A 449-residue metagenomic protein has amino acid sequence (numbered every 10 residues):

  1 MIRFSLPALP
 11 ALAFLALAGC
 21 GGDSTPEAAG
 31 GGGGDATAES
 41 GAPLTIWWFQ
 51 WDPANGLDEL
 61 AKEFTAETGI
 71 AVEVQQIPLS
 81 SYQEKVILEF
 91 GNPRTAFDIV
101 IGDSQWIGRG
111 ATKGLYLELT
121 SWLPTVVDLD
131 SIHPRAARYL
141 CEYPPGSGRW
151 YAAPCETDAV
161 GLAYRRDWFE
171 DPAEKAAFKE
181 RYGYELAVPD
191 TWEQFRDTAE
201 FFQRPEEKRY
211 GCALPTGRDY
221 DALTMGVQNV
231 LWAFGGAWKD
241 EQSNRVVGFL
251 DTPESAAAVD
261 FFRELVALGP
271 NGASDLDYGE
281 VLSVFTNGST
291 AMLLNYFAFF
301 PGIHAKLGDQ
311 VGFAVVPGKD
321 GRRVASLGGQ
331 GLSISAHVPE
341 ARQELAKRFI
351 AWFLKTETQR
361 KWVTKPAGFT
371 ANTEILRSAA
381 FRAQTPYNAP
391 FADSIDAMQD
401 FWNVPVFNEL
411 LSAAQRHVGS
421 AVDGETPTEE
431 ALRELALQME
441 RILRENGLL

Functional and structural regions predicted by a protein language model:
L17-G19: C-terminal motif of bacterial Sec signal peptides marking the signal peptidase cleavage site
G21, G33-D35, P43, A71-V72 (+1 more regions): Conserved C-terminal helix/tail region of periplasmic/extracytoplasmic solute-binding proteins
A38, S104-A163, A222-G226, V230 (+3 more regions): Hinge/lid segment of periplasmic solute-binding proteins
T45, K62, G91-N92, Y143 (+9 more regions): Extracytoplasmic/periplasmic substrate-recognition and gating elements
W51-A71, A414, L432: Short, polar/charged alpha-helical segment
D52, C141, D309-V316, V363-S420 (+1 more regions): Long, aromatic- and glycine/proline-rich binding clefts that accommodate carbohydrate-like moieties
E59-R135, P172, V284, M292 (+1 more regions): Extracytoplasmic "Venus flytrap"/periplasmic binding protein-like
Q194-F202, W232-D275, V316: Glycine-centered hinge/linker elements that transmit conformational signals in sensory and ligand-binding systems
